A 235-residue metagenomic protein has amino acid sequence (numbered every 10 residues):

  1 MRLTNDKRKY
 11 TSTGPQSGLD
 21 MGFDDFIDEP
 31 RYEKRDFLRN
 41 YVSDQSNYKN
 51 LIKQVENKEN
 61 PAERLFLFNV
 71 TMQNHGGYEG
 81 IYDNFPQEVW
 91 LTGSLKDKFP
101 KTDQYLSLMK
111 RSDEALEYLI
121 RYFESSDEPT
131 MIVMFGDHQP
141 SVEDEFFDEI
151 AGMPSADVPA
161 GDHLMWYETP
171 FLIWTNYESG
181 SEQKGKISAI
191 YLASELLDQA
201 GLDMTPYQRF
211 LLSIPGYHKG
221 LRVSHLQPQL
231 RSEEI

Functional and structural regions predicted by a protein language model:
M1-I235: Solvent-exposed soluble domains appended to multi-pass membrane proteins
